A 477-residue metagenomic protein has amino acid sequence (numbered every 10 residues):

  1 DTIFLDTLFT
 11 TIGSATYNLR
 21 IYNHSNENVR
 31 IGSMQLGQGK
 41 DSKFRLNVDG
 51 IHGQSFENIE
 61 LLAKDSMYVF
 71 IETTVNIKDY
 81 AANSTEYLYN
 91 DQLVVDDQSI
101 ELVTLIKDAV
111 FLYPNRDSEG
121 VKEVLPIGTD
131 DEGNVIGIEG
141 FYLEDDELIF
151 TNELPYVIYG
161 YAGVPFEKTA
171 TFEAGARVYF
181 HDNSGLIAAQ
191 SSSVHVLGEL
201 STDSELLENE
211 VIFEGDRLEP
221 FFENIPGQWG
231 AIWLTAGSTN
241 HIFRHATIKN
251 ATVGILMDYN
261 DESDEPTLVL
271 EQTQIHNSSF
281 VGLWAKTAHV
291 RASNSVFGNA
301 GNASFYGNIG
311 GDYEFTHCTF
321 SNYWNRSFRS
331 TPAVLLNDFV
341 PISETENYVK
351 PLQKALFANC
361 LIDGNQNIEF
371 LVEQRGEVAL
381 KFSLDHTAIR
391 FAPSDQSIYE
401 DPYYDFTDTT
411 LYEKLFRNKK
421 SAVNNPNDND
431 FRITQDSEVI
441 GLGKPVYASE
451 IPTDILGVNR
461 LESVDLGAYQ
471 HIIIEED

Functional and structural regions predicted by a protein language model:
D1-T2, H24-D79: Surface-exposed binding patches on compact interaction domains or structured appendages
T2-T7, I12-S14, N58-S66, F70-N429 (+3 more regions): Beta-strand/loop edge motif enriched in small/polar residues
T16-Y17, Y22-G37, N83, I100-E101 (+1 more regions): Short, hydrophobic/aromatic beta-strand segments
V29, E265, L461: Residues that form or flank phosphate/diphosphate-binding pockets in enzymes that use nucleotide phosphates
F70, L461-S463: Short linear motifs in exposed loops
D465-G467: Conserved, structured regulatory domains from eukaryotic proteins
